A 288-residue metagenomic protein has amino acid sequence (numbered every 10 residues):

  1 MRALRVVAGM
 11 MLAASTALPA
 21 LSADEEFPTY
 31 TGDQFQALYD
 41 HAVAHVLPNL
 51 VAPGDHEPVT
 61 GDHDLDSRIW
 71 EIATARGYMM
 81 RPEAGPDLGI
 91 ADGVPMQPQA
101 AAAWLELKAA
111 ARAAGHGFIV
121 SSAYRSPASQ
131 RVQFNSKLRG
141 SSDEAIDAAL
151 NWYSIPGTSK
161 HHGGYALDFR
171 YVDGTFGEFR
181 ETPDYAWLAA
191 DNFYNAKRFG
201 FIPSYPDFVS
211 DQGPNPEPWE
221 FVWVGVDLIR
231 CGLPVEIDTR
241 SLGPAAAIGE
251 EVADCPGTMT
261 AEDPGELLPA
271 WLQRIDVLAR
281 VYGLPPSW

Functional and structural regions predicted by a protein language model:
M1-V7: Bacterial N-terminal signal peptides that target proteins for export
V7-A17: Bacterial N-terminal signal peptides
L21-A123, R131-W288: Extracytoplasmic cell-surface/polysaccharide-interacting catalytic and binding patches
